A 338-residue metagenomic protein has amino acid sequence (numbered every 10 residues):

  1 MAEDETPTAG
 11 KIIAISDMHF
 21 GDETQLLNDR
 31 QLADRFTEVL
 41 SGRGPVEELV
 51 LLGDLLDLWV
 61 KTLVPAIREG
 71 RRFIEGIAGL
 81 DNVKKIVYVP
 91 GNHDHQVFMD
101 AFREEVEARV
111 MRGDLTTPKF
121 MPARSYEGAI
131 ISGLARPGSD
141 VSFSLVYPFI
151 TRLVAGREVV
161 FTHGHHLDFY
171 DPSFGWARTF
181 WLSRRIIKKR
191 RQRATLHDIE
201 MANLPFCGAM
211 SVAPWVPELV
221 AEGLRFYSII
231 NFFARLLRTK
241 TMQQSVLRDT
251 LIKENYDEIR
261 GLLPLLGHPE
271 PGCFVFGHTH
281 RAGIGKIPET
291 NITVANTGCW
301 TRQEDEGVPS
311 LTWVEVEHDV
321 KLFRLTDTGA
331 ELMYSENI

Functional and structural regions predicted by a protein language model:
A2-I15, F20-L153: Core catalytic region of metal-dependent phosphoesterases/phosphodiesterases, especially metallo-beta-lactamase-like
D4-I12, L32-F36, F73, A177-R184 (+3 more regions): A signal for specific C-terminal beta-sheet/loop modules enriched in small/flexible residues with GP/PG/PP motifs
E38, V83-K84, P90-N92, S228-I229 (+1 more regions): N-terminal short leaders/motifs
E48-D54, K84-V89, P122-G128, K188 (+3 more regions): Low-complexity, flexible helical/coil segments
E107-K119, Y147, A155-V160, H165-K188 (+1 more regions): Conserved beta-sheet core of the metallophosphoesterase superfamily
G128-Y147, L236-P269: Alpha-helix-centered segments that form part of catalytic cores
V159-E258: Active-site-proximal loop/helix segment associated with metal-binding centers of metalloenzymes
M210-A234, K286-I338: Acidic, His/Gly-rich catalytic cores of divalent-metal-dependent hydrolytic chemistry
